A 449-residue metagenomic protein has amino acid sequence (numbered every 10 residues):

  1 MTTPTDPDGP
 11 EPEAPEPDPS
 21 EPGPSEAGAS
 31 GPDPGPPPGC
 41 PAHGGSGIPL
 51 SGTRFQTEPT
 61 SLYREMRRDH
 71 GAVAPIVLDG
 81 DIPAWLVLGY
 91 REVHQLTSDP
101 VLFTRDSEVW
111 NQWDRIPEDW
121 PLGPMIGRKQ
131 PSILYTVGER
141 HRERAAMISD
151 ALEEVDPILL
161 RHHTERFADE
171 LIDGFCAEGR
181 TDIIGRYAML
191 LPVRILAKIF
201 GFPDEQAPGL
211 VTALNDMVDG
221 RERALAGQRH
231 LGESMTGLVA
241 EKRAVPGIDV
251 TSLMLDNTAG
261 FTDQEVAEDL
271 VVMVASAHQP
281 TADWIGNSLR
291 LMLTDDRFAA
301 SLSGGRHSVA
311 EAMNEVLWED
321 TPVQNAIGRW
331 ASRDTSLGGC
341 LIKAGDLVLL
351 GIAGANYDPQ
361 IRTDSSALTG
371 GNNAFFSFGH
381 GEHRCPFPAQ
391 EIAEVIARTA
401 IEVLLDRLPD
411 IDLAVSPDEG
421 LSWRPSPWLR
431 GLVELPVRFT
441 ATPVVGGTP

Functional and structural regions predicted by a protein language model:
T2-P449: Cytochrome P450
